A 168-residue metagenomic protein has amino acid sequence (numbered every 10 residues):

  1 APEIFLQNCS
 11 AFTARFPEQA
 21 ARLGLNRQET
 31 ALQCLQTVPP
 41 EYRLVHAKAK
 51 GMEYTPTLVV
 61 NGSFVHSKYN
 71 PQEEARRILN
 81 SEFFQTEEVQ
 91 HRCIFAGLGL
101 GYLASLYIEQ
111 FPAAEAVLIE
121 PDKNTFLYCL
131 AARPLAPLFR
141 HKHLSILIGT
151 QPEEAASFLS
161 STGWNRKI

Functional and structural regions predicted by a protein language model:
A1-I168: N-terminal donor/sugar-recognition subdomains of glycan-related enzymes, prototypically the membrane-proximal stem
